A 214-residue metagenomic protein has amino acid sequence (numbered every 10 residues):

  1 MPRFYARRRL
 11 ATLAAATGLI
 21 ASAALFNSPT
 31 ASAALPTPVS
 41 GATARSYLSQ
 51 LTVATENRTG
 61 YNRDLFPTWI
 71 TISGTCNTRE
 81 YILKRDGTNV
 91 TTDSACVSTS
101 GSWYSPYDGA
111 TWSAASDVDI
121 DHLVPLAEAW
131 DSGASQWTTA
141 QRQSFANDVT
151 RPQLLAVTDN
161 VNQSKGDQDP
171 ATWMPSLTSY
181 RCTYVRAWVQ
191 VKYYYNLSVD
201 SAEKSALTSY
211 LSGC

Functional and structural regions predicted by a protein language model:
M1-A34: Secretory targeting and sorting signals
P2, T30-S73, S201-S205, S212: N-terminal module-boundary/linker segments of secreted carbohydrate-active enzymes
F4-A6, C76, V189: Short alpha-helical segments used as structural interaction elements across diverse proteins
G18-L19, K84, S132: Alpha-helical transmembrane segments and their juxtamembrane interfaces
R45-L48, L83-K84, V149: Generic hydrophobic, helix-prone segments enriched in Leu/Val/Ile
Q50-A127: Secreted/periplasmic proteins that engage bacterial cell-wall peptidoglycan
W103-C214: Domain-level detector of nuclease and nuclease-like folds in predominantly extracellular/periplasmic contexts
